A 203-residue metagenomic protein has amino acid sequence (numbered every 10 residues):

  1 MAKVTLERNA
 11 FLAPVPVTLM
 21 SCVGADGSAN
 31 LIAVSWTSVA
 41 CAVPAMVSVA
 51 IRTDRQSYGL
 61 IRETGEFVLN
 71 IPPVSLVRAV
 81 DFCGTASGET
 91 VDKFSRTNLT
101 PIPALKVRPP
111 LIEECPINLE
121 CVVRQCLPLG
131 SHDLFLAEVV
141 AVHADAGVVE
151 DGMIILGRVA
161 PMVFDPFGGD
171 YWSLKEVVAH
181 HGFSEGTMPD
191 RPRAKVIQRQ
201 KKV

Functional and structural regions predicted by a protein language model:
M1-V203: Basic, polyanion-binding surface patches
